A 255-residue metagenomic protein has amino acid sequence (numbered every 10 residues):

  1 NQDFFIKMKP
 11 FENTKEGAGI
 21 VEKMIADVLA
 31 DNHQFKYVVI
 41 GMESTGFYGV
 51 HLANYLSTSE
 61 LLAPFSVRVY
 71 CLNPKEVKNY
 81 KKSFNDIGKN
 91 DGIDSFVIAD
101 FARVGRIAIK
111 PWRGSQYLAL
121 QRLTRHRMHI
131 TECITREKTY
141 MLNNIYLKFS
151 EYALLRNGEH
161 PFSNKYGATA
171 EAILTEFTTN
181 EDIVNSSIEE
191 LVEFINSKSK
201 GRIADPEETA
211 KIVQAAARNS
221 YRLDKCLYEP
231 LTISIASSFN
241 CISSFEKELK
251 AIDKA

Functional and structural regions predicted by a protein language model:
N1-A255: A detector of single, family-specific signature residues that are central to catalytic or substrate-handling motifs
